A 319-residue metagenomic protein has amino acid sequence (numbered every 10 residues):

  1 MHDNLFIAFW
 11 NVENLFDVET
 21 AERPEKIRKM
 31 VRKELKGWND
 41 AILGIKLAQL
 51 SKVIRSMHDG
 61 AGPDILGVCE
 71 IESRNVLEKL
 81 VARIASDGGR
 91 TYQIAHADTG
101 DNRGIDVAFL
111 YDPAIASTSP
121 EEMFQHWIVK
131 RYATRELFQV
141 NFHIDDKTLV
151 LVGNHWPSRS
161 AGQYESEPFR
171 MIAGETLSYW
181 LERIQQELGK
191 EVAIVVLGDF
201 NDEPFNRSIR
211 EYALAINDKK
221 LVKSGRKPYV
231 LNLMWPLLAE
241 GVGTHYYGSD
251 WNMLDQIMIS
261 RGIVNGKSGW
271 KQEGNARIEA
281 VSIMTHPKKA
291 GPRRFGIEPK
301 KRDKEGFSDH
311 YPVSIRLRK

Functional and structural regions predicted by a protein language model:
M1, R183-V195, N201-K319: Metal-dependent phosphoester-hydrolase catalytic domains
M1-D87, T91-D101, I105-V107, K288-P292 (+3 more regions): N-terminal, active-site-proximal structural segment of metallo-dependent hydrolase catalytic domains
E13, I71-E72, P157, F200-E203 (+1 more regions): Catalytic metal-binding/acid-base residues of hydrolase active sites
R23, K147, V152-F169: Active-site His/acidic residue clusters
L35-A41, G62-C69, A161-R170, V196-L197 (+1 more regions): Second-shell loop/turn segments in exported
G67-V150, N154-P157: Structured beta-strand-rich core segments of catalytic domains in phosphoester-bond hydrolases
N75-L77, R103-G104, S160-Q163, E203-S208 (+1 more regions): Extracytoplasmic/secreted cell-surface and envelope-processing proteins
E167-G189: A long, amphipathic alpha-helix that forms part of the scaffold/cap immediately adjacent to metal-dependent active
